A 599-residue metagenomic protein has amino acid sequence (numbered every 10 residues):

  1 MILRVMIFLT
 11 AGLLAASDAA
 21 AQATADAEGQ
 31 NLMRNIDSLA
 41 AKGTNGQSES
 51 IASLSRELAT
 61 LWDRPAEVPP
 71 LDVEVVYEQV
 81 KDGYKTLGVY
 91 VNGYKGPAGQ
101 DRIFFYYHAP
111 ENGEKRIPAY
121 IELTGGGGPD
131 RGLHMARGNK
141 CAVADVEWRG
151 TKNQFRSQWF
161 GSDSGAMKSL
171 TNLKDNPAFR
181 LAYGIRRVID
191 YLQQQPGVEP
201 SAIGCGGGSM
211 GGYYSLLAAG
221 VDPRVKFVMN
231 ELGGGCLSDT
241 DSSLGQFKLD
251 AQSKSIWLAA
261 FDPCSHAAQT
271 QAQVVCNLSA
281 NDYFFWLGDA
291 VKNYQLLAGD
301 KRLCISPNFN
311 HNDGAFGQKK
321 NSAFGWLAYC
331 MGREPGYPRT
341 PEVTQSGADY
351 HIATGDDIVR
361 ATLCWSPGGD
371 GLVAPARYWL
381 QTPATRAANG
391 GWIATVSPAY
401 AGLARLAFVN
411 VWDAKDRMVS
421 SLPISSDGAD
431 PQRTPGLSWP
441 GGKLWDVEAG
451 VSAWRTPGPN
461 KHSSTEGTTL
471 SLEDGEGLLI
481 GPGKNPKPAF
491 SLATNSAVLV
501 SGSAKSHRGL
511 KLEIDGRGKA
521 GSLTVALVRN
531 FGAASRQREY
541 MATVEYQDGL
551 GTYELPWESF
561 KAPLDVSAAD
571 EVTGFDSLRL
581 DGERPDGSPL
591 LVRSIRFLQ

Functional and structural regions predicted by a protein language model:
R64-G113: N-terminal cap/lid segment of alpha/beta-hydrolase-fold proteins
F104-Y107, K115-G125: Short beta-strand element of the alpha/beta-hydrolase
G127-Y183, G234-L244: Cap/lid segment of the alpha/beta-hydrolase catalytic domain
S164-G208: Gly/Ser-rich "nucleophile elbow"/oxyanion-hole loop immediately N-terminal to the catalytic nucleophile in hydrolases
D239, S243-Q295: The feature captures the conserved acid-bearing segment of alpha/beta-hydrolase catalytic domains
W326-W365, L380-N389: Surface beta-strand/loop "capping" patches
E466-A493: Short carbohydrate-recognition loop motifs
N485-V566, G582-L591, R596-L598: Extracellular ligand-binding interfaces
